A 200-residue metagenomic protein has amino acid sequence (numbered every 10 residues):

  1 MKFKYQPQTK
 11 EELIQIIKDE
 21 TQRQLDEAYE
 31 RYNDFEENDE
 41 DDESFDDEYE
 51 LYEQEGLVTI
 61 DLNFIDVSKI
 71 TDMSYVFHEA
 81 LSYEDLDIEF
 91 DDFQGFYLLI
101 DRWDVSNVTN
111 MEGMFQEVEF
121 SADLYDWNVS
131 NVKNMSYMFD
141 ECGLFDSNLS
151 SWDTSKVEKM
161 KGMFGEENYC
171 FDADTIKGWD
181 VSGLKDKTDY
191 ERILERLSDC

Functional and structural regions predicted by a protein language model:
M1-C200: Negatively charged
